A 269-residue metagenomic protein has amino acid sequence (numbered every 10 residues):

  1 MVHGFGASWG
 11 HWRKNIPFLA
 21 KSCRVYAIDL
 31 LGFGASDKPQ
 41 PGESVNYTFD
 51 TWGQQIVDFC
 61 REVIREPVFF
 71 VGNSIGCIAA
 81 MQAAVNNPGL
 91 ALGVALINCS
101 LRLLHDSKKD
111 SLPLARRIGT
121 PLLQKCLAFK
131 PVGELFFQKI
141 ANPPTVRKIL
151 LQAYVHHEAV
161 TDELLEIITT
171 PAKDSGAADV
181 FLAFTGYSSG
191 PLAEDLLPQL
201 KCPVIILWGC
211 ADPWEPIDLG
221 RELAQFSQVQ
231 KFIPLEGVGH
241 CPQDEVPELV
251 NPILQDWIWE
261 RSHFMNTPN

Functional and structural regions predicted by a protein language model:
V2-G4, W208: The conserved beta1-alpha1 loop
G4-A7, S74: Active-site glycine-rich loops that stabilize anionic/oxyanionic intermediates across multiple enzyme folds
R13, A20-I75, N87, P252: Active-site loop/oxyanion-hole signature of alpha/beta-hydrolase fold enzymes
V85, A91-E134: Flexible "cap/lid" loop of the alpha/beta hydrolase fold
E134-A159, I168-P171, L182-S188: Helix-loop "lid/cap" segments that line or gate small-molecule binding pockets
L200, I206-W208: Short beta-strand/loop motif that positions the catalytic acidic residue of the alpha/beta-hydrolase fold
C210-E215: Acidic catalytic loop of the alpha/beta-hydrolase fold
Q228-N269: Catalytic active-site module of serine/aspartate enzymes centered on a nucleophile-bearing elbow/loop
